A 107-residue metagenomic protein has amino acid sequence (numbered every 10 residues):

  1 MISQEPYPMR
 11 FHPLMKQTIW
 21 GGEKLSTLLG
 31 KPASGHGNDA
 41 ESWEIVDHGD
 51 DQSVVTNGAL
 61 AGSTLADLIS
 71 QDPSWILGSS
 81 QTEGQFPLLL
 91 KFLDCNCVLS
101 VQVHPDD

Functional and structural regions predicted by a protein language model:
M1-D107: Transition-metal
